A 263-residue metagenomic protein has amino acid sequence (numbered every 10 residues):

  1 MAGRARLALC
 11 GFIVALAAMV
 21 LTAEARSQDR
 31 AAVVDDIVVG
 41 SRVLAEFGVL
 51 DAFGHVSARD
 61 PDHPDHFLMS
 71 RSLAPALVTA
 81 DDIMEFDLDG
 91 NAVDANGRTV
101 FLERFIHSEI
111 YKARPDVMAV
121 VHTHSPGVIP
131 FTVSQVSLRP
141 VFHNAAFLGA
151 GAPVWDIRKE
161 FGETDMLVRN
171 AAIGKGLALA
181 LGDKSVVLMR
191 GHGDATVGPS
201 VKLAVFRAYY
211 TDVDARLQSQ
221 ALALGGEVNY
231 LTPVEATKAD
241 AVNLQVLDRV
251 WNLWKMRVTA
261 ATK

Functional and structural regions predicted by a protein language model:
M1-R6: N-terminal secretory signal peptides that target proteins for export/translocation
A8-V20: Bacterial N-terminal signal peptides
A25-K263: Glycine-rich flexible loops
